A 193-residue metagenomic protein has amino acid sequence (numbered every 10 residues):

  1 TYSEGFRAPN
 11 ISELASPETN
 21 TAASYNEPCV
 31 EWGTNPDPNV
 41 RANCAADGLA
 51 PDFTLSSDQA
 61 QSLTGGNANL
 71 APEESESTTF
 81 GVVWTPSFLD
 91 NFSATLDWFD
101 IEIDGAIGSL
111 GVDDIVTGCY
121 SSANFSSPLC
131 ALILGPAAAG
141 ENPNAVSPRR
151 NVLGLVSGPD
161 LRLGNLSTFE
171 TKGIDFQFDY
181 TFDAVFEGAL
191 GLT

Functional and structural regions predicted by a protein language model:
T1-N39, N43-G48, Q61-L89, F99-I101: Structural signature of Gram-negative outer-membrane beta-barrels, strongest in the C-terminal barrel of TonB-dependent
S12-S16, A106-D113: Outer-membrane beta-barrel translocator domains and adjoining extracellular loop/strand segments of Gram-negative
T19-T34, D114-V146, R150-N151: Surface-exposed loop/turn segments flanking beta-strands in extracellular/periplasmic regions
N35-V40, S87-S93, L129-C130, A137-A139 (+2 more regions): Short loop/turn motifs that connect adjacent beta-strands in outer-membrane beta-barrel proteins
L49-Q59, N144-L155: Active-site-adjacent bridging/hinge elements
Q59-N67, G154-L163: Extracytoplasmic loops and strand-loop junctions of Gram-negative outer membrane beta-barrel proteins
L70-E74, N165-E170: Replace "Gram-negative outer membrane beta-barrel proteins" with "bacterial and organellar outer membrane beta-barrel
F80-V82, A94-L96, F178, L192: Membrane-embedded beta-strand positions of outer-membrane beta-barrel proteins
